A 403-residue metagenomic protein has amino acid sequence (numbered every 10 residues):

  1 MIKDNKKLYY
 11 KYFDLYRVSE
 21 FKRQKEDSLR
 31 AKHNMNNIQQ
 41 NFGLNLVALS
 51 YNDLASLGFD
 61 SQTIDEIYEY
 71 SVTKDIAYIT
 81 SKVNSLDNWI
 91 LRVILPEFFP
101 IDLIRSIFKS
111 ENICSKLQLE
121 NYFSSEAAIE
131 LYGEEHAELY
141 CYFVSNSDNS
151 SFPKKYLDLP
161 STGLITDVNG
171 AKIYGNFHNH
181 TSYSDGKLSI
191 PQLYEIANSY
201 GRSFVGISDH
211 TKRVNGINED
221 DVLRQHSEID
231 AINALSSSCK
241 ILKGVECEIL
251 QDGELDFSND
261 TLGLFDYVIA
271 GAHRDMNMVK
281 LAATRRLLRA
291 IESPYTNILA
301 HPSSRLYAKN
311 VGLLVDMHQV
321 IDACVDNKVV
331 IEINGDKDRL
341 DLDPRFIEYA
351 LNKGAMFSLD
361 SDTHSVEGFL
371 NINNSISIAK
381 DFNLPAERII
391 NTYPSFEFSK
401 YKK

Functional and structural regions predicted by a protein language model:
M1-P160: Long, highly charged, low-complexity intrinsically disordered interaction regions that mediate electrostatic DNA/RNA
I2-L8, F108, L117, A128 (+4 more regions): Charged catalytic cores and adjacent phosphate/nucleic-acid-binding surfaces used for phosphate/nucleic-acid chemistry
G186: Active-site histidine-acidic residue metal-binding/catalytic motifs, centered on HxH/HExxH-like signatures
G206-S208, V245-E248: Core AdoMet radical
L242: Short, conserved beta-strand segments within well-ordered enzyme catalytic domains that often line or immediately flank
